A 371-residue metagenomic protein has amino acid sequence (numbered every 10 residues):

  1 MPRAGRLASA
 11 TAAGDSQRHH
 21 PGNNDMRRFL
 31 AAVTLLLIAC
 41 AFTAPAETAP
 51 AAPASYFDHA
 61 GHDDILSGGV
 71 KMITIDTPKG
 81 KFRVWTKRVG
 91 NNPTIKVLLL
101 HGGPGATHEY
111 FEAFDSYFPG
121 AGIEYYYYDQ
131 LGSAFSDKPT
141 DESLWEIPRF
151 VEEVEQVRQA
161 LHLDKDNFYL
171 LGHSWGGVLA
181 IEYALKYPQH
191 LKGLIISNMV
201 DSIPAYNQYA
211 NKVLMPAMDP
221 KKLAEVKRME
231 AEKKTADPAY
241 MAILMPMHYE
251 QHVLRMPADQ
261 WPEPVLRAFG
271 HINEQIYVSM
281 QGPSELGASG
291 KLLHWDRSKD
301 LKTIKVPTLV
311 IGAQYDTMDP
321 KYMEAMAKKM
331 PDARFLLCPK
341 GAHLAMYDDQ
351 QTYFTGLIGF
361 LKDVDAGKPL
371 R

Functional and structural regions predicted by a protein language model:
D58-R83: N-terminal cap/lid segment of alpha/beta-hydrolase-fold proteins
K79-K138: Conserved HGGG/HGGXW glycine-rich cap/lid loop of the alpha/beta-hydrolase fold
Q130-L171, W175: Active-site loop/oxyanion-hole signature of alpha/beta-hydrolase fold enzymes
D166-Y209: Conserved hydrolase catalytic core segment
G193-T235: A catalytic-pocket lid/entrance helix-loop region that shapes and gates access to the active site across common
A217, K221-K302, V306: Alpha/beta-hydrolase
S298-G341: Conserved loop-alpha-helix segment in the C-terminal half of the alpha/beta-hydrolase fold that carries the catalytic
A333-R371: Catalytic active-site module of serine/aspartate enzymes centered on a nucleophile-bearing elbow/loop
